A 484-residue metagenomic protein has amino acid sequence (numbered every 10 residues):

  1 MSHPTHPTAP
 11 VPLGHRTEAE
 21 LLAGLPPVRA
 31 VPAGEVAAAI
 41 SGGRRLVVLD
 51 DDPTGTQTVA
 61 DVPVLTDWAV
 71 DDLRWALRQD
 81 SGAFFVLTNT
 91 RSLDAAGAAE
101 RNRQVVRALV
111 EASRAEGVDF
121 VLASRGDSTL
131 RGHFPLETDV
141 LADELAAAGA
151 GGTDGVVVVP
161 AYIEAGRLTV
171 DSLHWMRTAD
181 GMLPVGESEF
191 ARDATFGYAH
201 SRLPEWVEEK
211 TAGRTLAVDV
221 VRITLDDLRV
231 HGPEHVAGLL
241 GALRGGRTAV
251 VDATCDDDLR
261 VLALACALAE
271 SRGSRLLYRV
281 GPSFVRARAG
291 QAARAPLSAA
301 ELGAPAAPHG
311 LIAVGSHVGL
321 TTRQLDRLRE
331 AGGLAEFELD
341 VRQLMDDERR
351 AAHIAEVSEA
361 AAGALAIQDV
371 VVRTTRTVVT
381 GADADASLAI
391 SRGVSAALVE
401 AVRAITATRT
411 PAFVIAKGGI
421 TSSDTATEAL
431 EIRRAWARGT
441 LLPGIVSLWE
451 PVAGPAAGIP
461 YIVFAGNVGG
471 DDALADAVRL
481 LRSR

Functional and structural regions predicted by a protein language model:
A9-Q79, E164: N-terminal basic/disordered segments at the start of proteins
V36-D50, D80-G82, L93-L122, G126-L259 (+1 more regions): Cap/lid and interdomain-hinge subdomains that line or gate substrate/regulatory clefts in soluble alpha/beta enzymes
Q57-L87, E356-A362, A437-P455: N-terminal short beta-loop-beta anion/metal-coordinating cradle
T58-D61, H133-E137, R167-W175, R260-A265 (+5 more regions): Short acidic, glycine/serine/threonine-rich loops at helix termini
G82-T90, L448-R484: A structural-propensity feature for long, helix-poor, extended segments
L173-V357: Conserved, well-structured core segments that form the ligand-binding/active-site neighborhood of functional domains
V280-A307, R438-I462, G466: Short, flexible loop segments at boundaries between secondary-structure elements
S358-G419: C-terminal structural cap/anchor segments
